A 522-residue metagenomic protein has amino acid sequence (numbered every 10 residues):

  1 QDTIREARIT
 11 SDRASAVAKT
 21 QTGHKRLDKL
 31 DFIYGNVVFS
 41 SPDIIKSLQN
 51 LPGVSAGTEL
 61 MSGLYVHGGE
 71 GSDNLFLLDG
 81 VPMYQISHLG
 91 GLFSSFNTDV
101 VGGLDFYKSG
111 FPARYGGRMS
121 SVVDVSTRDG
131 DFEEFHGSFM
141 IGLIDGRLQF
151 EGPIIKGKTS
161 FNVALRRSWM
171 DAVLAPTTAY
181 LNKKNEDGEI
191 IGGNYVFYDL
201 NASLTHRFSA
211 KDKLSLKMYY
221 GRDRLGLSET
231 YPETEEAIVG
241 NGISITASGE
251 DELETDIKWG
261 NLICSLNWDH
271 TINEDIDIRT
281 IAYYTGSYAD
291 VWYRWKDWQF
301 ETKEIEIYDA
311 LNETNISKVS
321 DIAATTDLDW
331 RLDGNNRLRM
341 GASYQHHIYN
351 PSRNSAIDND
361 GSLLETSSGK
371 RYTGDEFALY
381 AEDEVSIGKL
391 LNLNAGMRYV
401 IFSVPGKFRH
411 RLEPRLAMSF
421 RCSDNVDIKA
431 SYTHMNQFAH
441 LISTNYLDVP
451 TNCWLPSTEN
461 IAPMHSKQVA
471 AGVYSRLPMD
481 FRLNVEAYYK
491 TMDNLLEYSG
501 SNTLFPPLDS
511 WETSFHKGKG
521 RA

Functional and structural regions predicted by a protein language model:
Q1-N36, I45, G71: Short, acidic, small-residue-rich periplasmic hinge/interaction motif at the N-terminus of Gram-negative outer-membrane
Y34-N36, V81-Y107: Short acidic/polar hinge/loop motifs at secondary-structure boundaries that mediate gating or recognition
F39-S40, I45-P82: Extracytoplasmic beta-strand/coil segments of soluble accessory domains associated with Gram-negative outer-membrane
S62, M119-S121, F135-G137, I144-L148 (+10 more regions): Hydrophobic, lipid-facing positions within transmembrane beta-strands of outer-membrane proteins
L75, G103-P112, S120-R128, F135-D187 (+2 more regions): Predominantly transmembrane beta-strands of Gram-negative outer membrane beta-barrel pores used for transport
T127-D129, L143-D145, I154-K156, R167-D171 (+6 more regions): Transmembrane beta-strands of outer-membrane beta-barrel pores
T205-D223, L253-K407, R421-D424, F481-V485: Face-selective signature of the C-terminal outer-membrane beta-barrel domain
D321-T325, S367-Y372, A378, T458 (+2 more regions): Outer membrane beta-barrel strand-and-loop segments of large Gram-negative receptors, especially TonB-dependent
